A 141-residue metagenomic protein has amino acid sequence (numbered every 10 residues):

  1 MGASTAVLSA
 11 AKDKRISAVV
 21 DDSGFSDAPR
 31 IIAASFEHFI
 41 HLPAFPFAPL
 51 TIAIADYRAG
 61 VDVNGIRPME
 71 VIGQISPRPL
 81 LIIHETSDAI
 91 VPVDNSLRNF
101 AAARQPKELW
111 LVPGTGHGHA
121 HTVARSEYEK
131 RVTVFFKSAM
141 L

Functional and structural regions predicted by a protein language model:
G2-A6: Gly/Ala-rich beta-loop-alpha elbow adjacent to hydrolase catalytic centers
L8-N64: Hydrolase active-site cap/lid region
V20, L81-I83, W110: Hydrophobic/aromatic beta-strand patches that form the interior of the parallel beta-sheet core in alpha/beta enzyme
P68, P92-A101: Short alpha-helix in the alpha/beta-hydrolase fold that links the catalytic acid
Q74-S76, L81-H84, D88: Short beta-strand/loop motif that positions the catalytic acidic residue of the alpha/beta-hydrolase fold
T86-V91, G118-H119: Acidic catalytic loop of the alpha/beta-hydrolase fold
F100-H119: Catalytic histidine neighborhood in serine/cysteine hydrolases with alpha/beta-hydrolase-type architecture
V123-L141: Catalytic active-site module of serine/aspartate enzymes centered on a nucleophile-bearing elbow/loop
